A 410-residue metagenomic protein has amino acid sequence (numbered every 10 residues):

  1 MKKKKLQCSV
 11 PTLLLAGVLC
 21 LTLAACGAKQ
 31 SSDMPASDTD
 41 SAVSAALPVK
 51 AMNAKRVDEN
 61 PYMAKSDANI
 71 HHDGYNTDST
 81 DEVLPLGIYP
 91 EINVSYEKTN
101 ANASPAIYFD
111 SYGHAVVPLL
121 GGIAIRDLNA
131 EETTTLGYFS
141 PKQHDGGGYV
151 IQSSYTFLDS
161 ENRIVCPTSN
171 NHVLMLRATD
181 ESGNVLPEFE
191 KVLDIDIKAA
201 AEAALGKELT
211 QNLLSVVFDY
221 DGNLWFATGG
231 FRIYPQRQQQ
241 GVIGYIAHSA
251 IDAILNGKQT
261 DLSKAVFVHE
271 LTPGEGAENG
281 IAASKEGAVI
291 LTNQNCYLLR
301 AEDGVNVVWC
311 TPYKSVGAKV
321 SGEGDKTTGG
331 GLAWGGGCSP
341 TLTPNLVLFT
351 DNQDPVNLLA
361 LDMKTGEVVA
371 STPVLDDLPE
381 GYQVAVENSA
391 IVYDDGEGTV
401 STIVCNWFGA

Functional and structural regions predicted by a protein language model:
K2-L14: Bacterial N-terminal signal peptides that target proteins for export
T22-A25: C-terminal motif of bacterial Sec signal peptides marking the signal peptidase cleavage site
G27-K29: Bacterial signal peptide processing site
D38-N102, S111-A115, G121-Q152, F157-S160 (+2 more regions): Extracytoplasmic/lumenal domain signature
A106: Helical (often loop-to-helix) elements that flank the catalytic cores of nucleotide-handling enzymes
I164-C166, N170: Hydrophobic alpha-helical hairpins/lids featuring a short glycine-rich hinge
